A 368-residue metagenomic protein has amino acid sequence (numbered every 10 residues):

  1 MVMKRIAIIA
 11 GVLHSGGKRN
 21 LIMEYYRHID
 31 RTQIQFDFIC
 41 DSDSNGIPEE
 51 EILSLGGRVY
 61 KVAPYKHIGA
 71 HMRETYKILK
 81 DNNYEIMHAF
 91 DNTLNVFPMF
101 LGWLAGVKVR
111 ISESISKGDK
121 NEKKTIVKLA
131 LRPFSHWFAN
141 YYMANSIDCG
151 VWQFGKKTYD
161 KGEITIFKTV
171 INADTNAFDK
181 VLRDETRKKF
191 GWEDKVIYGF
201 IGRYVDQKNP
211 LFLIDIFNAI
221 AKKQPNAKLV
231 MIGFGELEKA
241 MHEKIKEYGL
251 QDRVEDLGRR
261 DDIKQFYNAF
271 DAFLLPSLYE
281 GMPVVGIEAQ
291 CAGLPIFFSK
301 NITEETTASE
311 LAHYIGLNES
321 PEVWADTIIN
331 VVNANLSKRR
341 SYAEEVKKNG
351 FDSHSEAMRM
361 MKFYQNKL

Functional and structural regions predicted by a protein language model:
K4, I8-R73, G162-I164, E236-L237 (+1 more regions): N-terminal strand-loop element at the rim of the active site of nucleotide-sugar-dependent glycosyltransferases
G16-E24, V196, F200-A219, E236-H242: A conserved mid-protein helix/loop that constitutes part of the nucleotide-sugar donor-binding site
A89-F97, E113-S114: Short His-centered aromatic/hydrophobic patch
A139-F178: A short, active-site helix/loop in glycosyltransferases that binds the activated sugar's phosphate group
A177-G191, A334: A short helix/loop element that forms part of the nucleotide-sugar donor recognition site in Leloir-type
R259, L278: Aromatic "clamp/platform" in nucleotide-sugar-dependent glycosyltransferases that forms part of the donor/acceptor
P295-S299, E304: Short hydrophobic beta-strand element within catalytic cores of glycosyltransferases and related nucleotide-activated
E305-N333: Change "using UDP/GDP/dTDP sugars" to "using nucleotide sugars
